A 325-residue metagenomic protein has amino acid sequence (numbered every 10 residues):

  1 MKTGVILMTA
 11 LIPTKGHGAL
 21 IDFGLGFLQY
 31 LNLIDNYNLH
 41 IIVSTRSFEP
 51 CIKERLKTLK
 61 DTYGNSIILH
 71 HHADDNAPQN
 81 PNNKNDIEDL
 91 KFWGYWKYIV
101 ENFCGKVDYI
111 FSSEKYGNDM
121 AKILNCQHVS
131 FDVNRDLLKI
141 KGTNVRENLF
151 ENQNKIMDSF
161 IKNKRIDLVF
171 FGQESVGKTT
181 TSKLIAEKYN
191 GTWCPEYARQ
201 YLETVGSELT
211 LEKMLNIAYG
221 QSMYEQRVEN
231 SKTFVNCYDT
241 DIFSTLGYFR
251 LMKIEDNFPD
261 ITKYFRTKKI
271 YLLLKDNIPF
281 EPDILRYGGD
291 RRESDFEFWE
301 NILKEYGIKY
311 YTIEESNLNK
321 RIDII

Functional and structural regions predicted by a protein language model:
M1-I166: Nucleotidyltransferase catalytic core that binds NTPs
V145, K253-N319: A glycine- and Lys/Arg-enriched "phosphate-lid" helix/loop adjacent to the NTP-binding pocket of small-molecule kinases
F170: Hydrophobic anchor at the beta1->P-loop junction of P-loop NTPases
E174: The conserved Walker
K178: Conserved lysine of the Walker
K183-R227: Conserved substrate/cofactor phosphate-moiety recognition/catalytic segment in nucleotide-dependent phosphotransferases
N216-R266, E281: Glycine-rich phosphate-binding loop used to anchor ATP phosphates in small-molecule kinases, encompassing both
